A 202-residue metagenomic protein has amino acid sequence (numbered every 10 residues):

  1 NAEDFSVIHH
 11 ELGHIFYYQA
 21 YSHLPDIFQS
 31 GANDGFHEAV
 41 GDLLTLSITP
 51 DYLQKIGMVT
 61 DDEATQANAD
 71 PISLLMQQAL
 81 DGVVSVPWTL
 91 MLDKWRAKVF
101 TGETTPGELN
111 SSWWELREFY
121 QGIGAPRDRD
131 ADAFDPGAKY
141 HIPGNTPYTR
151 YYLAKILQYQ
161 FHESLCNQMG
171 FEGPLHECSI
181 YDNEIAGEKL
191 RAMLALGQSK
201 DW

Functional and structural regions predicted by a protein language model:
N1, Y18-Q19, H23: Active-site scaffold of zinc-dependent metalloenzymes
F5-H9, F16-Y17, G35, L43-S47 (+2 more regions): C-terminal, non-catalytic "cap/extension" segments appended to globular domains
P25-D26, P126: Glycine- and aromatic-rich loop/turn segments at beta-sheet edges
D51: Conserved thiamine diphosphate
